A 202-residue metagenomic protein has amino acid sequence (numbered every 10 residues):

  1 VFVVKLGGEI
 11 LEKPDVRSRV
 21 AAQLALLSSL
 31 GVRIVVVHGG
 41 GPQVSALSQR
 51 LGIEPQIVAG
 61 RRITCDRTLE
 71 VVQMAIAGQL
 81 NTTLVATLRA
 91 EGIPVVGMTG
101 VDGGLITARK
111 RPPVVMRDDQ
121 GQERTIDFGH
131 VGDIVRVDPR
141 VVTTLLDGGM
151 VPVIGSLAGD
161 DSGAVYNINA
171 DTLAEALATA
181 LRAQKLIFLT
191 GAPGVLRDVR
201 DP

Functional and structural regions predicted by a protein language model:
V1-P202: Nucleotide/pyrophosphate-binding catalytic subdomain
